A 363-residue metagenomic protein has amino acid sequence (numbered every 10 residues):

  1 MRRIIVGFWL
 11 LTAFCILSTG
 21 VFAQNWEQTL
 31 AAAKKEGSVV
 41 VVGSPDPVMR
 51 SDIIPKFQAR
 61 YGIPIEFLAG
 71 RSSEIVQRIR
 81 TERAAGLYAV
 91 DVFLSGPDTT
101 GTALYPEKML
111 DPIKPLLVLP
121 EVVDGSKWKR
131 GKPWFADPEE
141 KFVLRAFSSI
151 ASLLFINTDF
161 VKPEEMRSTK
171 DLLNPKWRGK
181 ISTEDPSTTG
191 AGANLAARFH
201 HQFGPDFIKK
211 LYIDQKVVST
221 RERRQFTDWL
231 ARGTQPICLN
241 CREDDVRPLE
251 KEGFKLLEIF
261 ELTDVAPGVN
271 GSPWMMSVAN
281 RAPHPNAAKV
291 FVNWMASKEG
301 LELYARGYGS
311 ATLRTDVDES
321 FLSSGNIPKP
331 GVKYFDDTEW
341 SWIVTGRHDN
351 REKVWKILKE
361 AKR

Functional and structural regions predicted by a protein language model:
M1-I4: Positively charged n-region of N-terminal signal peptides that target proteins for export
G7-G20: Bacterial N-terminal signal peptides
N25-K34, V40, S44-P64: Short, polar/charged alpha-helical segment
G43-I54, E66-R80, Y88-T227, A231-T234: Extracytoplasmic ligand-binding site segments that recognize negatively charged/polar headgroups
T99-A103, P236-L257: A ligand-binding cleft/hinge motif common to bilobed small-molecule-binding domains
K209-I213, V217-T220, R224, G253-A282: Periplasmic-binding protein-like
W274-T338: Mature extracytoplasmic/periplasmic domains
V332-R363: Conserved C-terminal helix/tail region of periplasmic/extracytoplasmic solute-binding proteins
